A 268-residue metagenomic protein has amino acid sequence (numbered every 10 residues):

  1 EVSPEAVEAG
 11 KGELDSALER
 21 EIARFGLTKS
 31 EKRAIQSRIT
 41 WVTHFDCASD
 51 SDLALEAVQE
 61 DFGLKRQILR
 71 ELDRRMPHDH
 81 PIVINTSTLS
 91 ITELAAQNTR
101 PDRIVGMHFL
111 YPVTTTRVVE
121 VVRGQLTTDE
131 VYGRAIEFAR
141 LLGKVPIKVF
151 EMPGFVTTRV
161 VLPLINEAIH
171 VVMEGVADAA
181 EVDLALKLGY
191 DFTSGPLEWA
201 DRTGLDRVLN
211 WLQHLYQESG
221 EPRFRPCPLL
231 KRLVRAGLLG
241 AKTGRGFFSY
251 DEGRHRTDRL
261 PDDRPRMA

Functional and structural regions predicted by a protein language model:
V2-E5, A9, E19-I82, L89: Rossmann-like NAD(P)-binding element
V2-K32, V121-Y132, P146, P153-V161: Rossmann-like dinucleotide-binding cores of NAD(P)H-dependent redox enzymes
K11, I35-Q36, A185-G189: A general structural motif at alpha-helix termini
G12-D15, Q67-E71, A95-P101, V119-V121 (+1 more regions): Short, glycine/charged-enriched secondary-structure capping and boundary segments
P81-F150, T158-R159: Rossmann-fold dinucleotide-binding core
E130-G133, R140-E151, H170-E174, A179-A268: NAD(P)-dependent Rossmann-like dehydrogenase/reductase catalytic/cofactor-binding core
